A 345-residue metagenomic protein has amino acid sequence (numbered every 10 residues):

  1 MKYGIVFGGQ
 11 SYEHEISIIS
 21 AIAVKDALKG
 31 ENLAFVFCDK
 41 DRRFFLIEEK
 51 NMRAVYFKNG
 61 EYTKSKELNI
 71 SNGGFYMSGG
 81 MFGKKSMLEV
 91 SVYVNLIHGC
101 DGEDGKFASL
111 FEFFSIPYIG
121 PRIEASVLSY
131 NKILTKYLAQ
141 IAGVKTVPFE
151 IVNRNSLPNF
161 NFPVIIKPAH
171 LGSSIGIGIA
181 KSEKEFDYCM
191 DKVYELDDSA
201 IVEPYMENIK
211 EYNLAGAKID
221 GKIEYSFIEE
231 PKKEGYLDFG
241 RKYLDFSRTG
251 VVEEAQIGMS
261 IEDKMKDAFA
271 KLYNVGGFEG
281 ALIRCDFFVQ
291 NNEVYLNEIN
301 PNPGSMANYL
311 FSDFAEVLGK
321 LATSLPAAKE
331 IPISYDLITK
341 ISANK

Functional and structural regions predicted by a protein language model:
M1-I119, E124, N153: ATP-binding N-terminal substructure of ATP-dependent carboxylate-amine bond-forming enzymes
Y3-I22, G83, M87, S126-N208 (+1 more regions): Active-site nucleotide/adenylate-binding loops and adjacent lid/helix of ATP-dependent enzymes
G99, S174, P231-L237, N300-S312: Glycine-rich phosphate/pyrophosphate-binding beta-alpha loops
K181-V252, Q256-M259, V289, E293-Y295: Phosphate-binding site of ATP-dependent enzymes
V202, G280-R284, I331-I333: Flexible, glycine/charged-enriched surface loops at secondary-structure junctions
L214-G216, Y273-G304: Conserved metal-phosphate-binding beta-hairpin within the catalytic cores of diverse ATP-dependent phosphoryl-transfer
F246-Q256, I261-C285: Internal helical hairpin/lid segments
M259-S260, V289-K345: C-terminal active-site "lid" helix and adjoining low-complexity regulatory extension at the edge of ATP-using catalytic
